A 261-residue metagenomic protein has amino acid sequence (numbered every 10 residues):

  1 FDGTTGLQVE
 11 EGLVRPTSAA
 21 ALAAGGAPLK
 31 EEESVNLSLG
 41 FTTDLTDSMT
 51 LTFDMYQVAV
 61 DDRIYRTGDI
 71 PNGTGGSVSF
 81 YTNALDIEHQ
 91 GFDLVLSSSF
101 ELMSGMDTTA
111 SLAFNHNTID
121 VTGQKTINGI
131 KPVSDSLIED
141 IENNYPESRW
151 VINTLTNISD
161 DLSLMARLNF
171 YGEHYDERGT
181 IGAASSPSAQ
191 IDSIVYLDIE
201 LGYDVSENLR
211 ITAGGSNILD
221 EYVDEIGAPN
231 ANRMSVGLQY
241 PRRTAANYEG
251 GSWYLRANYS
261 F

Functional and structural regions predicted by a protein language model:
F1, L45-V60, L201-Y203, L209-Y222: Internal hydrophobic scaffold segments of catalytic domains
F1-G25, T67-F80, T122-E139, Y175-S188 (+1 more regions): Solvent-exposed loop segments that connect transmembrane elements
F1-T52, S77-D93, S97-S99, N143-S148 (+3 more regions): Outer-membrane beta-barrel signature, preferentially recognizing the C-terminal barrel domain of Gram-negative
E33, T43-D47, A59, E88 (+6 more regions): Outer-membrane beta-barrel strand-turn architecture
T50, M55-D61, T67-G179: Gram-negative outer-membrane beta-barrel transporters
I152-T156, L197-L201, L255: Feature captures outer-membrane beta-barrel proteins of Gram-negative bacteria and organelles
M165-N169, E177-Y196: Generic long, charged, amphipathic alpha-helical segments
F170-R178, Y203-F261: C-terminal beta-signal and adjacent terminal beta-strands/loops of Gram-negative outer-membrane beta-barrel proteins
